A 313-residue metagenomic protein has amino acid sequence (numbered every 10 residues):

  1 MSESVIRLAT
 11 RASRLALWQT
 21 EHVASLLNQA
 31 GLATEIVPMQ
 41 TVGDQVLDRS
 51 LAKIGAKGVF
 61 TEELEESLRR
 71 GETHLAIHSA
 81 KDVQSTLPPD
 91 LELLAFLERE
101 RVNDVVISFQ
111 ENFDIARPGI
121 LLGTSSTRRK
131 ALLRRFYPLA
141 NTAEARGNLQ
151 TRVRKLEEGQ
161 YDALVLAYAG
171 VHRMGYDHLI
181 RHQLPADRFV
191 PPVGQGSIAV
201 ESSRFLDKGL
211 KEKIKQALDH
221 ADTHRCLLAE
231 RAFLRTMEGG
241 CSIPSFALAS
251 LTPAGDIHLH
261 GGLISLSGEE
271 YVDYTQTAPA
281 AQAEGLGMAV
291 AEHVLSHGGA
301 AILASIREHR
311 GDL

Functional and structural regions predicted by a protein language model:
S2-Q40, Q45-V46, K53, K130 (+1 more regions): Small-molecule-sensing regulatory modules
R7-A9, A76, L94, G123 (+1 more regions): Short, well-ordered beta-strand segments
R49-L75: Short, structured active-site "lid" loops
K57, H74-S79, D162-A167: Paired acidic/hydrophobic, glycine-rich loop segments that form the ligand-binding mouth/hinge of periplasmic-binding
A80-K81, P89-A140, D207: A conserved helix-loop-strand patch within extracytoplasmic ligand-binding domains of the periplasmic binding
A80-V83, A169-V171: Short glycine-rich anion-binding loops that position phosphate/pyrophosphate groups of nucleotides and phosphorylated
